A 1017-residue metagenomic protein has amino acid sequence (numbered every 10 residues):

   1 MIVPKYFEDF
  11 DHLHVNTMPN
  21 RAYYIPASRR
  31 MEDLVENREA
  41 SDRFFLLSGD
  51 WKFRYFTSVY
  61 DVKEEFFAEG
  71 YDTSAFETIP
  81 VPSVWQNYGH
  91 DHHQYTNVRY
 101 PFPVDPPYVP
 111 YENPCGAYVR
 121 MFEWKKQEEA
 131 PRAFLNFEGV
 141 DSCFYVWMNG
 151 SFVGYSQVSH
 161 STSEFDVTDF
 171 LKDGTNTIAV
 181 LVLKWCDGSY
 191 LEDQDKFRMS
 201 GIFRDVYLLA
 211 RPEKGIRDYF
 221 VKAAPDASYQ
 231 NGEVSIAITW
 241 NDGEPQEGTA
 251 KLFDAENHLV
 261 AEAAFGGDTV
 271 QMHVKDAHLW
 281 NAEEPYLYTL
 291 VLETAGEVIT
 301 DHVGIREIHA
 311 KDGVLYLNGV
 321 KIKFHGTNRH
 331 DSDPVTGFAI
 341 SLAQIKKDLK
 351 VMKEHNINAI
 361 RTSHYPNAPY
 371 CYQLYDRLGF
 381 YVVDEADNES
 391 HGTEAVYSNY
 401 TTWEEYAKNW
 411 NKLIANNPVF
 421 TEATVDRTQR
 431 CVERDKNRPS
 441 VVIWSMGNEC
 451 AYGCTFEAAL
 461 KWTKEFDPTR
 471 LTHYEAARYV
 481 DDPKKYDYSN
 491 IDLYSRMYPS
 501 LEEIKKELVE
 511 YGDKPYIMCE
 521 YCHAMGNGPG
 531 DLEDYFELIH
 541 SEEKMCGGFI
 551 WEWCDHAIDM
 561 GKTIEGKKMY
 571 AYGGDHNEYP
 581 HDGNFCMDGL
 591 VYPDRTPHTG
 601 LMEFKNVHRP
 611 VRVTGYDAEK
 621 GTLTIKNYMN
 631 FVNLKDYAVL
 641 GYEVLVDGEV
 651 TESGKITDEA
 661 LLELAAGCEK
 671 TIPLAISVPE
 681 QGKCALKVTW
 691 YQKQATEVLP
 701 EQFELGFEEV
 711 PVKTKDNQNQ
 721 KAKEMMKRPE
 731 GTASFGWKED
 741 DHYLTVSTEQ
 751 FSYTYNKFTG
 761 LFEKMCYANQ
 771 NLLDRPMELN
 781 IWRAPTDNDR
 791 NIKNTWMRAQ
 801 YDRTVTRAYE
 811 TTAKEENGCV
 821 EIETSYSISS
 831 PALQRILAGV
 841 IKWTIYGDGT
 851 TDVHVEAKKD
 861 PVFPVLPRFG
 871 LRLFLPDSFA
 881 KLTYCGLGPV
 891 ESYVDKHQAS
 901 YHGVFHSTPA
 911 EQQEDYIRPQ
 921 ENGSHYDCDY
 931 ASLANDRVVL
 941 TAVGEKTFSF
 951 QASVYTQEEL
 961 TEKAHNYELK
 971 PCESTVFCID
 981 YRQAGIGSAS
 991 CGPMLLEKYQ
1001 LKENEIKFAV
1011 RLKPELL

Functional and structural regions predicted by a protein language model:
M1-E39, Y88, T96, S151 (+4 more regions): Extended substrate-binding grooves/exosites of carbohydrate-active enzymes
I2-P26, L34-R38, V153-G154, T177-A210 (+4 more regions): Glycine/proline-rich low-complexity spacer/linker segments in large multi-domain proteins
V3-H14, N37-R38, K52-F56, Q86-H92 (+5 more regions): Accessory beta-strand-rich segments of carbohydrate-active enzymes
N87, H92, R99-Y108, Q157 (+10 more regions): An acidic-aromatic loop/edge-strand motif
N87-G89, K184, N281, A675-Q681 (+1 more regions): Beta-strand/loop-rich accessory regions of lumenal/periplasmic or secreted enzymes, predominantly carbohydrate-active
M148, N231-A264, T622-K655, I672-P673 (+1 more regions): Beta-strand-rich binding/interaction modules
K172-T175, T239-K311, E680-K723, E730: Extended acidic/polar, glycine-enriched regions that form or flank non-catalytic beta-rich accessory modules
T269-K275, G648-Q681: Intrinsically disordered, low-complexity Pro/Gly/Ser/Thr-rich segments with frequent PxxP/GP/PP motifs and embedded
